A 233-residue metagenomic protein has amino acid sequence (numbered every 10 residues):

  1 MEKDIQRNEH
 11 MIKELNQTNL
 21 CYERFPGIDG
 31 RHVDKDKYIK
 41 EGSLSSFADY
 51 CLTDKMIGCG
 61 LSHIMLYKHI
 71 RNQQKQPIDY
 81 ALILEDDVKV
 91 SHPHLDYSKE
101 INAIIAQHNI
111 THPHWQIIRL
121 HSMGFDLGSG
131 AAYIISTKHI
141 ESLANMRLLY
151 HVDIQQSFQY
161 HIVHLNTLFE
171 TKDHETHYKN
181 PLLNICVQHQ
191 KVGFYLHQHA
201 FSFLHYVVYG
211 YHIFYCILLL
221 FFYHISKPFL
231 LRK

Functional and structural regions predicted by a protein language model:
M1-L84, V88-K233: An acidic/histidine-cluster motif and surrounding catalytic segment that typifies divalent-metal-assisted enzyme active
